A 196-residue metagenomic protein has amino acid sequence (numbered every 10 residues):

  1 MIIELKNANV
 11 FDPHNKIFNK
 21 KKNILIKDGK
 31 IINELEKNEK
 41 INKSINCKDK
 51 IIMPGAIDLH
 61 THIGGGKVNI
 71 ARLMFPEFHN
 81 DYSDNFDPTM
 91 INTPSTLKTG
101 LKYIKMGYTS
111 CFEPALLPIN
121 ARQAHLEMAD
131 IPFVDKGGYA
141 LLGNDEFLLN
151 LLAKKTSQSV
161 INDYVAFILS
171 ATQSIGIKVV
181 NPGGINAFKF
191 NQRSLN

Functional and structural regions predicted by a protein language model:
M1, K40-N42, K48, I52 (+3 more regions): Short coil/turn connectors at secondary-structure junctions
M1-N42, N46-I52: N-terminal metal-binding scaffold of metallo-dependent hydrolase/deaminase domains
A8, I24, G29, D49 (+5 more regions): Divalent metal-coordination and catalytic microenvironments
F11, P114, V180-G183: Conserved residues at the C-terminal ends of beta-strands
E34, K67, A121, E146 (+1 more regions): Glycine/Thr-rich phosphate-binding loops of Rossmann-like dinucleotide-binding domains
I45, F112-E113, G138, V179: General beta-strand structural signal in soluble alpha/beta enzymes
K50-E127: Metal-associated gating/positioning segment near the N- to mid-region
A129-N196: Metal-coordinating catalytic core of metallo-dependent amide/deamination hydrolases
